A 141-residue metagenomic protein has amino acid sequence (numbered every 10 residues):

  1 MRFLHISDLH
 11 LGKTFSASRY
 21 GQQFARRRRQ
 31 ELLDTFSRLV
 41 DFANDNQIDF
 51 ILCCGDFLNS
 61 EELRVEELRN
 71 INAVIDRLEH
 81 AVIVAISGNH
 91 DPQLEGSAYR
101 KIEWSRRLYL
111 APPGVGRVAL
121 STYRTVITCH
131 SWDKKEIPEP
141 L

Functional and structural regions predicted by a protein language model:
M1-N70: N-terminal active-site segment of His-dependent metallophosphoesterases
F50, E61-L141: His/Asp/Glu-rich metal-coordinating catalytic cores of metallo-dependent phosphodiesterases/hydrolases acting on
